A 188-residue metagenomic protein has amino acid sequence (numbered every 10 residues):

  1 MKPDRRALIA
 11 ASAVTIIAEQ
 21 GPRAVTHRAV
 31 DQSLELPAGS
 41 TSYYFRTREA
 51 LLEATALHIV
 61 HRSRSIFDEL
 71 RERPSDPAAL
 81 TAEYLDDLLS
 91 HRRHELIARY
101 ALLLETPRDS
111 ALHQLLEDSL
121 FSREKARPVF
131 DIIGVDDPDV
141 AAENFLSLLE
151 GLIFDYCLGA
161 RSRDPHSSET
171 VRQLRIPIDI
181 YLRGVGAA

Functional and structural regions predicted by a protein language model:
R5-L8, S12-A50, A54: Helix-turn-helix
L8, S12-E19, I66-E69, A98 (+2 more regions): Solvent-exposed, amphipathic alpha-helical segments
V14, A38-S40, P77, L115-V129 (+2 more regions): Anionic, Ser/Thr-rich low-complexity intrinsically disordered regions
A54-L57, S65-L96, A142-F145, V171: Hydrophobic alpha-helical connector segments
S65, A79-P128: Short secondary-structure transition hinges
L112-H113, F130-A188: Hydrophobic/aromatic-rich alpha-helical bundle segments in the mid-to-C-terminal region
